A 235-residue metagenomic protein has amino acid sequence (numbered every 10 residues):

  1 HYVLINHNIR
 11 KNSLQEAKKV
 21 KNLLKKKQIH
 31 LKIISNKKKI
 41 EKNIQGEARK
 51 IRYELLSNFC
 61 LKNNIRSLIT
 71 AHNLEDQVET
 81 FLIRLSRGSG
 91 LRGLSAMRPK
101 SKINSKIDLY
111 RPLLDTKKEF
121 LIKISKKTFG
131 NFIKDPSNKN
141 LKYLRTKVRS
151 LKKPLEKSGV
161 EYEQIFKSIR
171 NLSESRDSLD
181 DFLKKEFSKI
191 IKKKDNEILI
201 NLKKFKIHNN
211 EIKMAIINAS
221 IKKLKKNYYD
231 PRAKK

Functional and structural regions predicted by a protein language model:
H1, I5-H7, N36-K38, I51 (+5 more regions): AMP-forming adenylation/ATP pyrophosphatase catalytic core
H1-K153: Core alpha/beta nucleotide-donor-binding catalytic domains of modification enzymes
C60, S89, P136, E156 (+3 more regions): Short coil/turn residues that cap or connect secondary-structure elements
E163-I165: Conserved C-terminal helix/linker of AAA+ ATPases
